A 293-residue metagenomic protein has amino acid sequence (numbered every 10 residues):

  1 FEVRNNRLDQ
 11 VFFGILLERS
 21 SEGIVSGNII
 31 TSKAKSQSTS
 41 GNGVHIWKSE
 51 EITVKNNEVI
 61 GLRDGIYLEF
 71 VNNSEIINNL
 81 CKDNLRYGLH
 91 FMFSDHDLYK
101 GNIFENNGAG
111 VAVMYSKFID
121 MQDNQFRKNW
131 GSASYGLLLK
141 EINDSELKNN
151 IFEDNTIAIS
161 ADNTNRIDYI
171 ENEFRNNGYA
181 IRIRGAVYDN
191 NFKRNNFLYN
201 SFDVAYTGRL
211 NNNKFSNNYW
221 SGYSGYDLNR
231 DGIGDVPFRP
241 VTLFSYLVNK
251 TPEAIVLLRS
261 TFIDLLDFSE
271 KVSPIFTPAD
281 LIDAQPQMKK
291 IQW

Functional and structural regions predicted by a protein language model:
F1, N6-R7, V11, I29-S32: Alpha-solenoid helical-repeat scaffolds
V3, F12-I15, R19-S20, V25 (+17 more regions): Parallel beta-helix/beta-solenoid
L8, E18, I30, E50 (+2 more regions): Sequence signature of WD/YWTD-type beta-propeller architectures
Q10-L17, Q37-W47, G61-Y67, D83-H90 (+4 more regions): Extracellular beta-strand/beta-solenoid scaffold signature
S20, K33, S116, N200 (+1 more regions): Flexible loop residues that form catalytic and substrate-binding hotspots at small-molecule/glycan-binding clefts
W130-G136, I167-E171, R175-W293: Functionally critical loop-and-helix segments that line ligand-binding/catalytic clefts of soluble enzyme domains
